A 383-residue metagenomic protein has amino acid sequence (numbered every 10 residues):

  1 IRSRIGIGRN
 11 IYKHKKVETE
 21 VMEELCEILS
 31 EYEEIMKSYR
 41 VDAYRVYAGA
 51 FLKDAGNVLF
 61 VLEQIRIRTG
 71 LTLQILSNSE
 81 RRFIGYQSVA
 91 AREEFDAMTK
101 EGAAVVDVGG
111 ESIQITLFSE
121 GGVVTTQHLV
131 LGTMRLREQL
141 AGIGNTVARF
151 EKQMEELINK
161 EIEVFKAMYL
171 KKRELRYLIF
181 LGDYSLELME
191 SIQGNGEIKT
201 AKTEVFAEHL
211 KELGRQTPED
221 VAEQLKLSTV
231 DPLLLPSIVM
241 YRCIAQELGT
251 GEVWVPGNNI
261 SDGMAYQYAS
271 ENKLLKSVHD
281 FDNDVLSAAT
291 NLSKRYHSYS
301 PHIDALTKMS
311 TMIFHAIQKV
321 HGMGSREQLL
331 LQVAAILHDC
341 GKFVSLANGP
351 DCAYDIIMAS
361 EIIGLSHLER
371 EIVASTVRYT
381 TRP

Functional and structural regions predicted by a protein language model:
I1, I113-L117: Short beta-strand scaffold segments in enzyme catalytic cores
G6, N10-I35, F51-A55, V61 (+3 more regions): Helical "lid/coupling" subdomains associated with nucleotide-phosphate turnover
S38-V41, I67, G109-E111, G121: Short flexible coil/turn linkers enriched for glycine and charged/polar residues that connect secondary-structure
A43-Y44, G56: Post-signal peptide N-terminal segment of secreted/secretory-pathway proteins
R82, E111-S112: Catalytic nucleophile loop
A103-D107: Short glycine-aspartate micro-motif
